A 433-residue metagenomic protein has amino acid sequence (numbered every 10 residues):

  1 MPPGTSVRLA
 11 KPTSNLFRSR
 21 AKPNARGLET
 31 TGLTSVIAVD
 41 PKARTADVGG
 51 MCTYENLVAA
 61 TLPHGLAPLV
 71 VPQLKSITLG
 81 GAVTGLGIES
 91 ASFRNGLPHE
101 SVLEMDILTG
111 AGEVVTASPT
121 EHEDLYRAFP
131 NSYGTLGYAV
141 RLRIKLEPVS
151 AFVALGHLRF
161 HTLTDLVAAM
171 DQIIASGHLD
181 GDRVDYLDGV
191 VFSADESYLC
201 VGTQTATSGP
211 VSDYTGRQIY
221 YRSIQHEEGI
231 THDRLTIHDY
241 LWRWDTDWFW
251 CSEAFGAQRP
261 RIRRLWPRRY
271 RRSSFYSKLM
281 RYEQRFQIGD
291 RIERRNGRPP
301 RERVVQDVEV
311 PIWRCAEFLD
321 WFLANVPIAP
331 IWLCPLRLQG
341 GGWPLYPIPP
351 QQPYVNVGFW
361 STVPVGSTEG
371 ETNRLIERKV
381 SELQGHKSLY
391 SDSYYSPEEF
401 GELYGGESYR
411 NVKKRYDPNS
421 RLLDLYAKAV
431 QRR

Functional and structural regions predicted by a protein language model:
M1-R433: Noncatalytic alpha-helical scaffold of FAD-dependent oxidoreductases
